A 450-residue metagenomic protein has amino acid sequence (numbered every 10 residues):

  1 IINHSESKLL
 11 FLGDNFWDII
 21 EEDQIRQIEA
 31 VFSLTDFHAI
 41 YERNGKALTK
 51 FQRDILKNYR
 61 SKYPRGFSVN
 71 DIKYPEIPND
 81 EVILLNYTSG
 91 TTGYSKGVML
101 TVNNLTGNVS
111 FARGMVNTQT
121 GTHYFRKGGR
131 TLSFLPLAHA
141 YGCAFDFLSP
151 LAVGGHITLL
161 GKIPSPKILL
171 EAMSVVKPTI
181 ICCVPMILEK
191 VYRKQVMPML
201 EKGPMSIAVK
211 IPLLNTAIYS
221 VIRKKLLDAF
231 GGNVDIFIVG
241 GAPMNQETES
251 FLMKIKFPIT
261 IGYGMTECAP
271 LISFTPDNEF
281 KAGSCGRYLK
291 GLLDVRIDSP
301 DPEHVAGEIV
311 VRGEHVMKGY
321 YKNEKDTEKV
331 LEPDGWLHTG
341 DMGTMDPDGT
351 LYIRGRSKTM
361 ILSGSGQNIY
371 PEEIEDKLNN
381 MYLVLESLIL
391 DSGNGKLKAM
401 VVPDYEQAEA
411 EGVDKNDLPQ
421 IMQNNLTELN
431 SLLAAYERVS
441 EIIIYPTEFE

Functional and structural regions predicted by a protein language model:
I1-Y59, G395: Structural core segment of the AMP-binding/adenylate-forming
F51, T179-C182, Y192-F280, L385: Gly/Ser/Thr-rich phosphate-binding loop
Q52-Y87, Y94, T120-R130: Conserved pre-ATP/AMP-binding loop-to-beta segment of ANL
I83-S110: Conserved AMP-binding A3 loop
T106-R130, L137-K224, N233, P258: Conserved AMP-binding/adenylation subdomain of ANL enzymes
R296, E303-S363: Conserved ATP-binding/catalytic segment of the ANL
V316, T350-N379, E406-D417, A435-V439: Adenylate-forming
I361, E386-L388, T427-E450: Conserved C-terminal "lid"/linker of ANL adenylate-forming enzymes
